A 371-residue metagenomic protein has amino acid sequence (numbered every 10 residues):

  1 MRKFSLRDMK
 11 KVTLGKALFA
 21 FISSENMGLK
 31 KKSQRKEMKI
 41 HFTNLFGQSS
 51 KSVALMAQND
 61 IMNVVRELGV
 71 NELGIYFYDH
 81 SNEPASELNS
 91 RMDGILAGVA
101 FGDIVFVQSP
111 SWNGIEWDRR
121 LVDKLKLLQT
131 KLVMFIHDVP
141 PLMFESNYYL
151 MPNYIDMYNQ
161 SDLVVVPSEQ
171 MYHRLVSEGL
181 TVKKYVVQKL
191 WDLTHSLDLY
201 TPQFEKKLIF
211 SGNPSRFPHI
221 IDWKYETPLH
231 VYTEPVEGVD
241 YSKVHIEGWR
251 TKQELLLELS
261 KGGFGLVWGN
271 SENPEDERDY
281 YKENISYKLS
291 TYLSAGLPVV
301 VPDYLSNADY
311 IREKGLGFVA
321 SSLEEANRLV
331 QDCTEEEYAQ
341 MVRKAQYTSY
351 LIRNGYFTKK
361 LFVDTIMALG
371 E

Functional and structural regions predicted by a protein language model:
R2-D79: N-terminal subdomain of nucleotide-sugar transferases
A57, V166-S168, P302-D303: Replace "coordinates the UDP/GDP/TDP-sugar" with "coordinates nucleotide-activated sugar donors
N82-H173: Extended catalytic core of nucleotide-activated donor transferases of GT-like folds
D162-V176, T181-L197: Donor nucleotide-sugar binding/catalytic pocket of nucleotide-sugar-dependent glycosyltransferases
W191-S260: Conserved catalytic-core segment of nucleotide-activated headgroup transferases in glycan assembly
Q253, L257-A295, V301-D309: Nucleotide-sugar-dependent
K314-A320: A short acidic/histidine/glycine-rich donor-binding loop in glycosyltransferase catalytic cores
S321-R328, E335-E371: A charged, aromatic-enriched C-terminal amphipathic alpha-helix characteristic of glycosyltransferases across folds
